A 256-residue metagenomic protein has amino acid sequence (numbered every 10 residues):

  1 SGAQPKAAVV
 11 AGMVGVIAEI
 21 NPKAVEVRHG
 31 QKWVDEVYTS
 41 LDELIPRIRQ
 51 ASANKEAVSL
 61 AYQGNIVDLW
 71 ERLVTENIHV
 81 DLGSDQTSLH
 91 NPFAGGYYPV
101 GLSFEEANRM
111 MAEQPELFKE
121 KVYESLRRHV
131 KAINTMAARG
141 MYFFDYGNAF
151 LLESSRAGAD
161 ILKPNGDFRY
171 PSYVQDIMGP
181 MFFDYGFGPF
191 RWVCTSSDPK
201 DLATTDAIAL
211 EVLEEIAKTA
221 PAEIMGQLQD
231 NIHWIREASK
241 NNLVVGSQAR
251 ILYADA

Functional and structural regions predicted by a protein language model:
G2-A53, D85-K131, F168-F183: Catalytic or ion-translocation cores adjacent to nucleophile or general acid/base/metal-coordination motifs in diverse
V9-A11, V74-I78, A159-L162: Short, solvent-exposed amphipathic alpha-helical segments in soluble enzyme and RNA/protein-processing domains
I17, A61, L82-D85, Y142-N148: A structural signal for short, well-ordered beta-strand segments and their strand-loop junctions that often border
A18, L41, Y62, I66 (+3 more regions): Active-site-proximal structural scaffolding
P22-K23, N65-V67, T87-H90, N148-L151: Short, glycine-/Ser/Thr-/acidic-enriched flexible segments
N54, H79, R139-G140: Structured helix-beta-strand junction loops
S59-T87, A94: Active-site/ligand-binding-proximal alpha/beta "capping" segment
H90-A94, P99, E113-A256: Active-site loops and adjacent core secondary-structure elements that bind or stabilize anionic groups
